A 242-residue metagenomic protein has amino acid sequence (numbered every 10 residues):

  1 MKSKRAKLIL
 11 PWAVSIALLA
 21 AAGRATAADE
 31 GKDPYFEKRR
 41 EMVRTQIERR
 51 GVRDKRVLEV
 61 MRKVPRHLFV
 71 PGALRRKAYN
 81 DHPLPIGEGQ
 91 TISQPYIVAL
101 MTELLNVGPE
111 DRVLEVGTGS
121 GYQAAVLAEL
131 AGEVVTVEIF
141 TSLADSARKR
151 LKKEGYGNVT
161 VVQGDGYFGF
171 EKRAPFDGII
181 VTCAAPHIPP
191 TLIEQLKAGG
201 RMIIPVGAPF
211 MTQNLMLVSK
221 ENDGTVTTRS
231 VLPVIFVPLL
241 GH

Functional and structural regions predicted by a protein language model:
K2-A13: Bacterial N-terminal signal peptides that target proteins for export
P11-A21: Bacterial N-terminal signal peptides
A25-A73: N-terminal auxiliary segments of SAM/dcSAM-dependent transferases
R44, A78-H82, E88, I92-D111: Conserved alpha-helix/loop element of class I SAM-dependent methyltransferases that forms part of the SAM/SAH-binding
T45-R50, V60, V64-H67, L104 (+4 more regions): Structured segments of extracytoplasmic/periplasmic soluble domains in secreted or envelope-associated proteins
N106-V226: Conserved nucleotide-cofactor-binding alpha/beta core module
S230-L240: Short, solvent-exposed aromatic-acidic interface loops
